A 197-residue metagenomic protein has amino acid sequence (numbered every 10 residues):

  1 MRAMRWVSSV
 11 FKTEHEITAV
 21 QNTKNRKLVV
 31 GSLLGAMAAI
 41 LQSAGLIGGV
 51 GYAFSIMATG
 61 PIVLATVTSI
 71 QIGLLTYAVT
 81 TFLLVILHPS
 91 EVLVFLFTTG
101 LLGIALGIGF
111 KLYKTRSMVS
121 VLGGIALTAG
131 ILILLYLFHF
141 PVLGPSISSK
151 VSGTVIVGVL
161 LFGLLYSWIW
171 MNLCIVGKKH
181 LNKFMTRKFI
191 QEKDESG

Functional and structural regions predicted by a protein language model:
R2-T68, I72-L75: Hydrophobic transmembrane alpha-helices
T23, A65-L75, G100-R116, I175: Hydrophobic alpha-helical transmembrane segments
L28-L33, L74-A78, L93-F97, M118-L122 (+2 more regions): Hydrophobic alpha-helical transmembrane segments
G31, F97-Y136: Short helix-perturbing small/polar motifs within transmembrane alpha-helices
A38-S43, T81-L87, A126-L135: Aromatic-anchored segments of alpha-helical transmembrane domains
S43-V50, T81-G109: Interfacial aromatic-anchored transmembrane helix boundaries in multi-pass membrane proteins
L46, T66, L84, L106 (+4 more regions): Membrane-water interface at transmembrane helix exits
V121-G197: Membrane-embedded alpha-helical hairpins and interfacial helices in multi-pass inner-membrane proteins
